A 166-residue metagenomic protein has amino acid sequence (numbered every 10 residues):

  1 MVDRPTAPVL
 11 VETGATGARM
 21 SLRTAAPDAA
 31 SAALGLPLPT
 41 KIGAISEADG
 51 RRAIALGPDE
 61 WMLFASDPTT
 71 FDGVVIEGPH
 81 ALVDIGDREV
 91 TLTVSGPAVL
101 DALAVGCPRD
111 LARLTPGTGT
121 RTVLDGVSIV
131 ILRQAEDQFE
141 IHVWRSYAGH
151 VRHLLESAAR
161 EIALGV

Functional and structural regions predicted by a protein language model:
M1-V166: Basic, glycine/lysine-rich polyanion-binding surfaces/domains
